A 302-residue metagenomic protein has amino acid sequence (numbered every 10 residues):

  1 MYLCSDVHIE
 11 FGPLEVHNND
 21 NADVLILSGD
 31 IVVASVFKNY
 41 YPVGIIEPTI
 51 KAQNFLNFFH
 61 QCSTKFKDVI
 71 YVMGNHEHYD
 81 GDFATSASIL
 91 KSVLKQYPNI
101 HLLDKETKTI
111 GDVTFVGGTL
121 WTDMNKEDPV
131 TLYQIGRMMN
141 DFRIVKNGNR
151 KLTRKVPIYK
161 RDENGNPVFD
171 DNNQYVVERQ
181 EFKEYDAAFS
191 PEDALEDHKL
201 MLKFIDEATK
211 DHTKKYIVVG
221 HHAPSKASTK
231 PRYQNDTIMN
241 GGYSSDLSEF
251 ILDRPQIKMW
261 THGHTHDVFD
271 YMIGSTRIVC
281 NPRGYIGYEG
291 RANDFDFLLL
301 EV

Functional and structural regions predicted by a protein language model:
M1-Y2, T107-G117, K215, M272-R277: Beta-strand-turn-beta hairpins that frame and shape the catalytic cleft of phosphate-ester-processing enzymes
M1-Y71, E77-T85: N-terminal active-site segment of His-dependent metallophosphoesterases
L3-S5, L25-D30, I70-N75, H101-K105 (+3 more regions): Active-site neighborhood of phospho(di)ester-bond hydrolases with catalytic His/Asp-centered motifs
H8-L14, V32-V36, H76-S86, T107-T109 (+4 more regions): Active-site environment of divalent metal-dependent phosphoester hydrolases
F11-D20, N57-S63, L102-G111, M201-K214: Short amphipathic alpha-helices and their capping/turn segments at secondary-structure boundaries
D68-M139: A basic- and aromatic-enriched beta-loop-alpha substructure that forms the phosphate/nucleotide- and DNA/RNA-contacting
V116-I217, H222-Q234: Active-site-proximal loop/helix segment associated with metal-binding centers of metalloenzymes
V156-I158, K230-P231, N235, M239-K258 (+1 more regions): Binuclear metal-dependent phosphoesterase catalytic core
